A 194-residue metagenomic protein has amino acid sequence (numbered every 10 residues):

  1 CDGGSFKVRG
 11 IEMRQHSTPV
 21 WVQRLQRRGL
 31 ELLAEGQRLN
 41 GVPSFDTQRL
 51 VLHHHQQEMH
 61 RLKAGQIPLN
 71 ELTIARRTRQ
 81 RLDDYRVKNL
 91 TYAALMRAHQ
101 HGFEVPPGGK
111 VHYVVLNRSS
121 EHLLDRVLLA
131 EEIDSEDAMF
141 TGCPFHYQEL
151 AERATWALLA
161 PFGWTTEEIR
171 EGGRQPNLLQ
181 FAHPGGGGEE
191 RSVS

Functional and structural regions predicted by a protein language model:
C1-S194: DNA-dependent DNA polymerase catalytic subunits
